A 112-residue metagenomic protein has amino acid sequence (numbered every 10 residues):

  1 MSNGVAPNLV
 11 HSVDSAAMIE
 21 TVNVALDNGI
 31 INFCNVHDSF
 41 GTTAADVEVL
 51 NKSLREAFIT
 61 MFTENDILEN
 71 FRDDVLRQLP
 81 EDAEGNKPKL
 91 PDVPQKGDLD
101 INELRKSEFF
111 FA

Functional and structural regions predicted by a protein language model:
M1-A112: Conserved catalytic core of nucleotide polymerization and phosphodiester-bond processing enzymes
